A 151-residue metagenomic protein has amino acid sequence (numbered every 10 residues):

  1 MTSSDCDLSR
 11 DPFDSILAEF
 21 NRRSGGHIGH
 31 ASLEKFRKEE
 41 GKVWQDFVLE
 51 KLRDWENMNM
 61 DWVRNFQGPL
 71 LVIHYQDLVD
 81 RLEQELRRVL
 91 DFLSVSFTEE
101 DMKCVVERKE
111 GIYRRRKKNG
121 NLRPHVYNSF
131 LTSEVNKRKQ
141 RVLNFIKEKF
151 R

Functional and structural regions predicted by a protein language model:
M1-S3, N65-P69, K139: Short, well-ordered loop/turn elements at secondary-structure boundaries
T2-N21, H74, L78, V89: Conserved phosphate-donor/acceptor-positioning beta-strand/loop module used by diverse small-molecule
R10, R53-N57, D80-R87: A structural signal for well-ordered alpha-helical segments within the folded catalytic domains of diverse enzymes
F13-I16, E83-R87, K103-V106: An amphipathic alpha-helix signature
F20, H27-G29, R37-K38, K42-L49 (+3 more regions): PAPS-dependent sulfotransferases, especially Golgi type II membrane carbohydrate sulfotransferases
F20-R23, E83: Hydrophobic alpha-helical membrane-insertion segments
F66-F92: Phosphate-binding beta-loop-alpha motif at adenosine-nucleotide cofactor sites
